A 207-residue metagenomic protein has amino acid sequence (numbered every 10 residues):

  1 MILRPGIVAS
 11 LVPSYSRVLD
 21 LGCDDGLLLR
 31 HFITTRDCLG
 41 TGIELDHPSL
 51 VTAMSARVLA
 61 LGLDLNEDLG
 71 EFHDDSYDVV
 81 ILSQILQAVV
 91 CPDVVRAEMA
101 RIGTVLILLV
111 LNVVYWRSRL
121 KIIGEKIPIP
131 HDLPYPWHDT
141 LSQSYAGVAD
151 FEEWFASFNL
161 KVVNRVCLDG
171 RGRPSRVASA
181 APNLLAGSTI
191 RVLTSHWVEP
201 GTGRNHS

Functional and structural regions predicted by a protein language model:
M1-Y15: Conserved alpha-helix/loop element of class I SAM-dependent methyltransferases that forms part of the SAM/SAH-binding
Y15-S16, R57, Y77, G103: Short, well-ordered alpha-helix to beta-strand connector turns
G22-D24: Class I SAM-dependent methyltransferase "Motif I" SAM/SAH-binding loop
L27, H31-D68: Class I SAM-dependent methyltransferase SAM/SAH-binding core
D68-D74: Short conserved loop adjoining the S-adenosyl-L-methionine
I81-V90: A short SAM/SAH-binding and catalytic strip from SAM-dependent methyltransferases
D93-E98, V105-G203: S-adenosyl-L-methionine-dependent methyltransferase catalytic module, highlighting the catalytic core
